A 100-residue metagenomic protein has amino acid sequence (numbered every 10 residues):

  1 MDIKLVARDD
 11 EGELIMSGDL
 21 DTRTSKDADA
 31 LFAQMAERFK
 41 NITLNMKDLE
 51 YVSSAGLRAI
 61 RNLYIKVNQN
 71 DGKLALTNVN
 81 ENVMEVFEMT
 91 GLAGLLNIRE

Functional and structural regions predicted by a protein language model:
D2-I3, Q34: Short leucine-rich amphipathic alpha-helices used at interfaces
I3-D29, K47: STAS-typified acidic loop motif
T22-L95: Amphipathic alpha-helical interaction surfaces in cytosolic regulatory modules
N97-E100: Short acidic-hydrophobic, aromatic-tinged amphipathic segments that line or gate anion-handling sites
